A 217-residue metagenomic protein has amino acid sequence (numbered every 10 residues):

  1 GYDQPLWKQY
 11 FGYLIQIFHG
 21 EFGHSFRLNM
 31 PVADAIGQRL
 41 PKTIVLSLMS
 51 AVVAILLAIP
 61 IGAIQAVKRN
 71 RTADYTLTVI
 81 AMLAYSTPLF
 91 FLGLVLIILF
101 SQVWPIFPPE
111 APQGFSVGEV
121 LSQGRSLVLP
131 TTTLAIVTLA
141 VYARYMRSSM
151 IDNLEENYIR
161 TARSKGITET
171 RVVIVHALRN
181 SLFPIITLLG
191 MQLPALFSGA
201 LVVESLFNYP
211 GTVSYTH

Functional and structural regions predicted by a protein language model:
G1-D3, A33, G37, I64 (+2 more regions): N-terminal signal-anchor/first transmembrane alpha helix
G1-F11, R27, V103-S126: Hydrophobic alpha-helical transmembrane segments of membrane transport/permease proteins and related membrane-embedded
D3-I59: An internal, D/E-rich "acidic patch" concept
K8, G23-F26, L92-G93, P108-E110 (+2 more regions): Short, hydrophobic secondary-structure boundary micro-motifs
G12, Q16, D34, Q38 (+4 more regions): Short amphipathic alpha-helical coupling elements at transmembrane boundaries
G12-I15, V79-E110, T133-L139: Membrane-water interface segments at the C-terminal ends of transmembrane alpha-helices in multi-pass inner-membrane
Q38-A73, L89, V117-Y215: Alpha-helical transmembrane segments of integral membrane proteins, especially multi-pass inner/plasma-membrane
S101-P112, S205-V213: Peri-membrane helix termini and adjoining interfacial loops of integral membrane proteins
